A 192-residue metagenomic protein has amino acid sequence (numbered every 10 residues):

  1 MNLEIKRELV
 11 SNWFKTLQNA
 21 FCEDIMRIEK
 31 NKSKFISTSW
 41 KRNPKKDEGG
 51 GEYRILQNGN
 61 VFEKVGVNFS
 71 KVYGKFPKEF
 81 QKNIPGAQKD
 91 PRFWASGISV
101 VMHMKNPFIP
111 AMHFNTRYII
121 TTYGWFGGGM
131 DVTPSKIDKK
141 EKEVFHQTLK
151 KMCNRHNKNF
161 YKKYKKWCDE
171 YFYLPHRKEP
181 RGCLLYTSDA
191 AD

Functional and structural regions predicted by a protein language model:
N2-P85: Gly/Pro-rich turn-and-neighbor structural signature
L3-K6, V10, P134, D138 (+1 more regions): Short histidine-centered catalytic/ligand-binding loop motif
S11, Q18, C22, S99 (+3 more regions): Short, well-ordered alpha-helical packing segments
N19-E23, R27, N31, I119-Y123 (+1 more regions): Secondary-structure boundary elements
Y53-G128: Internal mixed beta-strand/loop scaffold within catalytic domains of large alpha/beta enzymes
Y123-F160: Compact, glycine/acidic-enriched structural inserts
K163-G182: Conserved ATP-utilizing enzyme core subdomain
Y186-D192: Conserved small/polar residues in nucleotide/adenosyl-binding loops
